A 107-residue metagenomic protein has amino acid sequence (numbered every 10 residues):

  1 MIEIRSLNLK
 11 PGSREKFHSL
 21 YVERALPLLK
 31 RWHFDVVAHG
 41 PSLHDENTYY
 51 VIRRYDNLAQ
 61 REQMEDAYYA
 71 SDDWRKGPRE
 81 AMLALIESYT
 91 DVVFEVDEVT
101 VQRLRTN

Functional and structural regions predicted by a protein language model:
M1-N8, R14, H18, A38 (+1 more regions): Accessory recognition modules or surfaces
E3-P11, Y21-L28, V96-D97, N107: Charged, low-complexity, helix/coiled-coil-prone segments
S19-V37, R54-V92: An amphipathic, aromatic/His-enriched active-site/gating alpha helix that lines ligand/cofactor pockets
V22, Y49, D73, L104-T106: Residue-level signature of transmembrane alpha-helix interfaces in integral membrane proteins
P41-S42: Short beta-strand micro-motifs enriched in acidic
Y89, F94-N107: Acidic/histidine-enriched, glycine/proline-rich intrinsically disordered or flexible terminal extensions
